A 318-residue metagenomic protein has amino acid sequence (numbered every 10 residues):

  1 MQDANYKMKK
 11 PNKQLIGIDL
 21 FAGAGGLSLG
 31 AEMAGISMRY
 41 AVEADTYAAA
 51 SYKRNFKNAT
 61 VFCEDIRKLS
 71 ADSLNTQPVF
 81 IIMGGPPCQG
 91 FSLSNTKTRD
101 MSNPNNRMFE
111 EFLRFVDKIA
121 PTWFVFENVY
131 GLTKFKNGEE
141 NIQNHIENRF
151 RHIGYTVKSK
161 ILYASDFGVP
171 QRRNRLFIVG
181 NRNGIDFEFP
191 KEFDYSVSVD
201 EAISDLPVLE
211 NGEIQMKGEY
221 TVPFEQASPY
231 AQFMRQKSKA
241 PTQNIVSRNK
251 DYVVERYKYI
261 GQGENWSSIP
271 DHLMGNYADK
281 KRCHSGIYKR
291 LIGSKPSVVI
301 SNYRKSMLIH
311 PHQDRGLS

Functional and structural regions predicted by a protein language model:
Q2-A120, Y130-Q143: Core alpha/beta nucleotide-donor-binding catalytic domains of modification enzymes
S28, Q89-L93, L132-F135, G168-Q171 (+2 more regions): Short catalytic/ligand-binding loop motif for oxyanion handling, primarily in non-cytosolic enzymes, centered on
F62, N75, P170-R172, L291-S294: Extracellular/periplasmic catalytic domains that process cell-envelope and extracellular macromolecules
I66, I161-S165, C283-G286: Short alpha-helical segments and helix-capping/turn motifs at coil-helix boundaries
R107-N181: Conserved Class I SAM-dependent methyltransferase catalytic core
L162, I203, I300-S301: Bulky hydrophobic/aromatic "packing anchor" residues in well-ordered structure
G168-F224: Flexible, glycine-/basic-rich loop-and-beta segments that form/coincide with the SAM-dependent methyltransferase
P229-S318: C-terminal target-recognition/interaction regions appended to catalytic cores
